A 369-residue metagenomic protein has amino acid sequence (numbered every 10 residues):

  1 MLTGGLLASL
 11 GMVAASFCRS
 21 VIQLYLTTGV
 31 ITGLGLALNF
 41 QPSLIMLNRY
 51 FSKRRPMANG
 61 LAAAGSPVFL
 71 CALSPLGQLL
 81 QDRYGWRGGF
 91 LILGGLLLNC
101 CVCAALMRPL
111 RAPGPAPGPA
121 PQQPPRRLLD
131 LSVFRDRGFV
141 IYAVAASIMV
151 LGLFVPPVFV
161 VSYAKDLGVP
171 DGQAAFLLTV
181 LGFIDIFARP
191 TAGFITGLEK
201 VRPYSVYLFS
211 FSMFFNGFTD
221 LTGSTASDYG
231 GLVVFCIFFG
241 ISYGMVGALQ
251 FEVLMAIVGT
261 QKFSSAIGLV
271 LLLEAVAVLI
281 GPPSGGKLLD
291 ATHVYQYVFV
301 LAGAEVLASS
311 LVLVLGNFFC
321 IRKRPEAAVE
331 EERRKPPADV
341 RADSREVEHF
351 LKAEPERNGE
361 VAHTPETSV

Functional and structural regions predicted by a protein language model:
A8-M12, V21-L38, A63, S147 (+2 more regions): Hydrophobic core of transmembrane alpha-helices in multi-pass small-molecule transporters, especially MFS/SLC-type
F17-R19, F51-S52, G85, K200 (+1 more regions): Helix-breaking motifs and short loop linkers at transmembrane-helix boundaries and internal kinks in secondary membrane
G29, L36-F51, A58-N59, P156-S162 (+1 more regions): Intracellular juxtamembrane helix-capping segments at the cytosolic ends of symmetry-related transmembrane helices
G65-P115: Helix-loop-helix hairpin linking two adjacent transmembrane segments in secondary transporters
A72-G85, A164-K165, I195-K200, I257 (+1 more regions): Interfacial helix-cap and linker-helix signal at transmembrane-aqueous boundaries of multi-pass secondary transporters
L73-S74, L131-F194, V246-G247, F251-L254 (+1 more regions): Extracytoplasmic gate region of multi-pass secondary transporters
G114-Y142, E332-E354: Juxtamembrane intracellular "pre-TM" segments in multi-pass secondary transporters
L167-Q173, T179-D185, R189-A192, L198-A256 (+3 more regions): C-terminal transmembrane helical hairpin of 12-TM major facilitator-type secondary transporters
